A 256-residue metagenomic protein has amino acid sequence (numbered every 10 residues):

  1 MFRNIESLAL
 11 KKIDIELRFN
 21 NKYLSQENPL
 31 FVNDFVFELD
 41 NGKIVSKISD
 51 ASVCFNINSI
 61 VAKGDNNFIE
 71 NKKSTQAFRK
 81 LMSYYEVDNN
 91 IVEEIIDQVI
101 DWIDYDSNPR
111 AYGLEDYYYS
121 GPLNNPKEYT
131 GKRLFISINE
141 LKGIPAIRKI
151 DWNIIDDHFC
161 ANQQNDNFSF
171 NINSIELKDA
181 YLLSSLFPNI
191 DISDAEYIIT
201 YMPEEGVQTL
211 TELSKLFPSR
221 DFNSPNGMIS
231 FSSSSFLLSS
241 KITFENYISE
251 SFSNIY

Functional and structural regions predicted by a protein language model:
M1-Y256: Compositionally biased linear targeting/interaction segments
